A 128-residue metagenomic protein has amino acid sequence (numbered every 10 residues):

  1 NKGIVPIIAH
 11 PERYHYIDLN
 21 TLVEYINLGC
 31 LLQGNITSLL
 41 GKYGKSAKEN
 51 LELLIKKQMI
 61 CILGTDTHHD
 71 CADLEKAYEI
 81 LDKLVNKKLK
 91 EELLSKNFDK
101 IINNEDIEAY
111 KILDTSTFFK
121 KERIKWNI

Functional and structural regions predicted by a protein language model:
N1-Q33, L113-N127: Extended substrate/RNA-proximal surfaces in nucleic-acid metabolism proteins
P11-R13, N35-L39, T67-D70, K96: Active-site beta-loop-alpha junctions enriched in small/polar residues
Y14-I17, L40-K45: Acidic-and-aromatic substrate-binding clefts and catalytic sites of carbohydrate-active enzymes
L19-V23, K45-I55: Charged helix-capping and loop-helix junction motifs
N27-Q33, N50-G64: Structural recognition of alpha->loop->beta junctions
G41-Y43, D70-K76, I102: Short active-site-adjacent structural elements
M59-E75: Short acidic/histidine-rich active-site segments
E79, K83-I128: Mid-to-C-terminal alpha-helical segments outside catalytic/metal-binding sites
